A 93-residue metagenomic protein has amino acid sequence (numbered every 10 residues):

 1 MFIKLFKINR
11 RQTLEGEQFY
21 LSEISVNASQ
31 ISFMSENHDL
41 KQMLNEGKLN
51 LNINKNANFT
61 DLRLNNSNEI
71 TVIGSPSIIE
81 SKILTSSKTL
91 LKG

Functional and structural regions predicted by a protein language model:
F2-Q18: The phosphoinositide-binding surface of pleckstrin homology
I3, Q18-S25, Q30-G93: Acidic, Ser/Thr- and proline-rich intrinsically disordered linker/docking segments of eukaryotic scaffolds
